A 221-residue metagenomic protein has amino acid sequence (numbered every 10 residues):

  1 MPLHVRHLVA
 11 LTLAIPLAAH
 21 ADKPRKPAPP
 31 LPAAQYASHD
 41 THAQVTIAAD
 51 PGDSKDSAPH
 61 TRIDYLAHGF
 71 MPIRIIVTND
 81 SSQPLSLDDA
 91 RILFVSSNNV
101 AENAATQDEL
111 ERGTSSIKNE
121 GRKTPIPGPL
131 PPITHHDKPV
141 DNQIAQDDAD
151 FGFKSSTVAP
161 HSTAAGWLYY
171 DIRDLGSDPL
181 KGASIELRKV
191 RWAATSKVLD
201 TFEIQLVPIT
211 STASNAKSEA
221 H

Functional and structural regions predicted by a protein language model:
M1-V9: Bacterial N-terminal signal peptides that target proteins for export
L3, P16, A49-P51: A composition/secondary-structure signal for short, hydrophobic, low-basic-content segments with alpha-helix propensity
V9-L11, H68: N-terminal hydrophobic alpha-helix used for membrane targeting or insertion
L11-A21: Hydrophobic h-region of N-terminal signal peptides that target proteins for export in Gram-negative bacteria
A21-H221: Conserved functional micro-motifs across diverse proteins
